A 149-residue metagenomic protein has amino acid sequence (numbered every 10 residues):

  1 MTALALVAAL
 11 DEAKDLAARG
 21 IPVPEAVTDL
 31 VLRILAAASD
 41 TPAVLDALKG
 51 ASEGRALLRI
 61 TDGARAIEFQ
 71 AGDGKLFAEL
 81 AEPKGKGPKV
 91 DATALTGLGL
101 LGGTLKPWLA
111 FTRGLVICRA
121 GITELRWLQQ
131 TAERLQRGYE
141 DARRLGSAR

Functional and structural regions predicted by a protein language model:
M1-R149: Feature captures hydrophobic
